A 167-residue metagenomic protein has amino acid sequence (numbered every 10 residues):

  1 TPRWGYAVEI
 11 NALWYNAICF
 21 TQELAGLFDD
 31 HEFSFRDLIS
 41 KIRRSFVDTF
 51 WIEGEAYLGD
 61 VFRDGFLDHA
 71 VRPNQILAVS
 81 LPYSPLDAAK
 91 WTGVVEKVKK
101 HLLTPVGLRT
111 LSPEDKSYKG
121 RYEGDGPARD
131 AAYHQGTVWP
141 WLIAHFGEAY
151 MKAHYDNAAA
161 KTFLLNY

Functional and structural regions predicted by a protein language model:
T1-A12, G59-L86, G124-I143, K152: Solvent-exposed loop and edge beta-strand segments that line ligand/cofactor-binding and catalytic clefts
V8-R43, T137-Y167: Extended amphipathic alpha-helical segments enriched in small hydrophobics
L13-R121: Catalytic cores of carbohydrate-active enzymes
E96-V106, T110-R121, P127-V138, L142-Y167: Non-catalytic C-terminal accessory modules of carbohydrate-active enzymes
